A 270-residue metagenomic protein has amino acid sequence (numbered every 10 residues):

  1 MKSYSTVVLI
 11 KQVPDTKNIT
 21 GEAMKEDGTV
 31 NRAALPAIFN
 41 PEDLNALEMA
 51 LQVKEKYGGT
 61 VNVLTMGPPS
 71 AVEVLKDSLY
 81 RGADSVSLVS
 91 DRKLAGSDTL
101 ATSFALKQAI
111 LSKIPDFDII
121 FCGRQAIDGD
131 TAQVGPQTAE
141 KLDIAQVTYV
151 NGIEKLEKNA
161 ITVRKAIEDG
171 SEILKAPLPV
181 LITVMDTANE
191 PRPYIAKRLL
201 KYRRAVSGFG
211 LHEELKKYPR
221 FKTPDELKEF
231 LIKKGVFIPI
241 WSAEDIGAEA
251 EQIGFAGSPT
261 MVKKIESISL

Functional and structural regions predicted by a protein language model:
M1-L270: N-terminal glycine-rich FAD/FM-binding segment characteristic of electron-transfer flavoproteins
